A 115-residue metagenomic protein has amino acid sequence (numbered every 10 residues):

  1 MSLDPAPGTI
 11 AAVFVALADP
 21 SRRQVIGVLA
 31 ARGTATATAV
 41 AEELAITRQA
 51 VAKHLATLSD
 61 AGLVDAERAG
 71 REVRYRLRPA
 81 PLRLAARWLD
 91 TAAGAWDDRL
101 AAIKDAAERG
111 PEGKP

Functional and structural regions predicted by a protein language model:
S2-T47, A69-R83, R87: N-terminal helix-turn-helix DNA-binding core of bacterial DNA-binding proteins
A6-P7, D105-P115: Short, charged, intrinsically disordered terminal tails
G27-V28, A52-A56: Base-recognition residues in the alpha-helical recognition helix of bacterial helix-turn-helix
E42, S59-D60: Alpha-helical residues within the helix-turn-helix
L82-A106: C-terminal structural segments of small proteins and small subunits
